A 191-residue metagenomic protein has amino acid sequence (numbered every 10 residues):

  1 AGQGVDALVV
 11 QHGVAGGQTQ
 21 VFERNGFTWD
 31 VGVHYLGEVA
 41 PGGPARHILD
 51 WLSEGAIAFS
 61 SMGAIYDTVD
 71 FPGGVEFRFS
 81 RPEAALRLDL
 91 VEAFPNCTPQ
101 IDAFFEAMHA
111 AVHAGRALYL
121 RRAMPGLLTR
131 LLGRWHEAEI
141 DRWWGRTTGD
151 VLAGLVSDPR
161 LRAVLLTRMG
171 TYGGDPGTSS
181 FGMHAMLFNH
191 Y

Functional and structural regions predicted by a protein language model:
A1-H113: N-terminal glycine-rich phosphate/pyrophosphate-binding loop and immediately adjacent elements
H12, G115, L187-H190: A short secondary-structure junction motif
D30, R134, T167, N189-Y191: Glycine- and acidic
S53-E54, T68-V69, A123-G126, A185-F188: Short, intrinsically disordered/low-complexity patches at protein termini and at juxtamembrane boundaries
P72-S180: Rossmann-like flavin
T178-Y191: Residues forming anionic-ligand binding surfaces in small-molecule and nucleic-acid pockets of primarily soluble enzymes
